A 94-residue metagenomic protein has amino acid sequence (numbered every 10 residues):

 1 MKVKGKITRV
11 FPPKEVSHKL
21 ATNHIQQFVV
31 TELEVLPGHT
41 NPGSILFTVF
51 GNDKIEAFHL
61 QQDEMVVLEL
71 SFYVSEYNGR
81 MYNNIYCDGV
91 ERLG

Functional and structural regions predicted by a protein language model:
M1-G94: Single-stranded nucleic acid-binding surfaces, predominantly the OB-fold ssDNA-binding core
